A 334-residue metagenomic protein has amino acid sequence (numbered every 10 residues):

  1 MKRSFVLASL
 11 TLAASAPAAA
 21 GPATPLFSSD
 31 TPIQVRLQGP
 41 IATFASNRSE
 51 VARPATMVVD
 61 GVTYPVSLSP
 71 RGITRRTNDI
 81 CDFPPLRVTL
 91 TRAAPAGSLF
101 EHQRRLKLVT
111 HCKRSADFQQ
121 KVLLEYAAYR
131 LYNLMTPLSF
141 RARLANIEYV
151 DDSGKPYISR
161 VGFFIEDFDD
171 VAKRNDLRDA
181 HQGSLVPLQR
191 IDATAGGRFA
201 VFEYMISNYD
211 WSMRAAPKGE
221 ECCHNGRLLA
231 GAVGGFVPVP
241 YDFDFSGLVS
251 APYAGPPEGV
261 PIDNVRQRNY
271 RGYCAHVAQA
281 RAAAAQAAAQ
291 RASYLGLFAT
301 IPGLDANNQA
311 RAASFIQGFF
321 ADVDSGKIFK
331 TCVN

Functional and structural regions predicted by a protein language model:
M1-V6: Bacterial N-terminal signal peptides that target proteins for export
L7-S15: Bacterial N-terminal signal peptides
A19-N334: Phosphate/dinucleotide-binding and metal-coordinating scaffold of catalytic cores in nucleotide-dependent enzymes
